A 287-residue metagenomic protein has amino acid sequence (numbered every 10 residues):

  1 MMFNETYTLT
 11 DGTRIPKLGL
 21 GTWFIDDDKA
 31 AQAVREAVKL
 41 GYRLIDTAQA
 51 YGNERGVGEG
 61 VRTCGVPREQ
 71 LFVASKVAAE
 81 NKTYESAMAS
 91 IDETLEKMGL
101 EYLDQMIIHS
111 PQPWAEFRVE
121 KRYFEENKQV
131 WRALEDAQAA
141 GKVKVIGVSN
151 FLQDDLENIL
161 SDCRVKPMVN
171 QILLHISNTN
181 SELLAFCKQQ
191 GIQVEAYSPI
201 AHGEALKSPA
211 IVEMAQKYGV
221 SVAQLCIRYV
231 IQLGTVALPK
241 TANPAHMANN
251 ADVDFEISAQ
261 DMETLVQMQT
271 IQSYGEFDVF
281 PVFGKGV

Functional and structural regions predicted by a protein language model:
M1-L71, A201, Y274, K285-V287: N-terminal binding-site loop/beta-alpha segment at the start of enzyme catalytic domains that lines or forms
T10, G58-R68, L95-L100, L160-C163 (+1 more regions): Acidic (Asp/Glu)-rich catalytic clusters
L18-D28, V77-Y84, F117-Y123: Active-site mouth loops of central-metabolism enzymes
D26-A37, T83-M98, D154-L156, N178-T179: Short, acidic/polar
Y42, L100-L103, V143, P167: A structural motif
R68-N81, Q105-P111, L174: A short, structured active-site edge motif that brings together acidic residues
A79, P113-V287: Beta/alpha (TIM)-barrel catalytic core signal, keyed to glycine-rich beta->alpha loops juxtaposed to Asp/Glu that bind
A87-I108, D136-A140: CE4/NodB-like, metal-dependent polysaccharide N-deacetylase domain that modifies extracellular/periplasmic N-acetylated
